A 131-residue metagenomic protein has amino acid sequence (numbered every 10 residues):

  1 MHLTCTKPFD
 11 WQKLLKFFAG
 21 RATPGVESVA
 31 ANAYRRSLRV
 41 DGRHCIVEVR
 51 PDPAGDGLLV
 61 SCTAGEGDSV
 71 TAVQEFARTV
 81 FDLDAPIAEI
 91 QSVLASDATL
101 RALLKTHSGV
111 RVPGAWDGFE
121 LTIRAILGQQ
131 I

Functional and structural regions predicted by a protein language model:
M1-I131: HhH-family (HhH-GPD) DNA N-glycosylase catalytic core used in base-excision repair
